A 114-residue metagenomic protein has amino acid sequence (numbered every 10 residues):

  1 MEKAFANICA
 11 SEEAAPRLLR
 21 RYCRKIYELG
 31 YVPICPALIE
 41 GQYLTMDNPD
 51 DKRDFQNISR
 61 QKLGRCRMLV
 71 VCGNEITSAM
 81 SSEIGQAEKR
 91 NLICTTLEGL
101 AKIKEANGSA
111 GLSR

Functional and structural regions predicted by a protein language model:
M1-R114: Conserved catalytic or regulatory cores that recognize and/or transform ribose-phosphate-containing ligands
